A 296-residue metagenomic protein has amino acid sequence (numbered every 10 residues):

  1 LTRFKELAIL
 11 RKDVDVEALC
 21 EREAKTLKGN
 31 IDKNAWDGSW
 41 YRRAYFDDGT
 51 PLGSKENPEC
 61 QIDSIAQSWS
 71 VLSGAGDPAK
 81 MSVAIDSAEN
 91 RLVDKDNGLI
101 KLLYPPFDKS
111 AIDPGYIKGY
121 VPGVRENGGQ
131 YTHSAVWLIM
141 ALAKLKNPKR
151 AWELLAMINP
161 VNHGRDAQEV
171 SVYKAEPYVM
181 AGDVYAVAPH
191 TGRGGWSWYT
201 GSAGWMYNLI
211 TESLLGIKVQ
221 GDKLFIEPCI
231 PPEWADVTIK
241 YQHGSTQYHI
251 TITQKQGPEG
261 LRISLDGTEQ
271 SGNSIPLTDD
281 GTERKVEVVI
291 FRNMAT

Functional and structural regions predicted by a protein language model:
T2-P114, A156, P160-V187: Catalytic cores of carbohydrate-active enzymes
R11-R22, S54-Q61, P122-Q130, L142 (+1 more regions): Alpha-helix capping and helix-loop boundary segments enriched in small/acidic/polar residues
C20-E21, G29, A35-D37, A44 (+5 more regions): Broad hydrophobic/π-residue packing in well-ordered secondary structure
R22, A79, H133, K149 (+1 more regions): Conserved active-site and cofactor/substrate-binding residues in soluble primary-metabolism enzymes
I65, H133-S134: Alpha-helix N-cap/N′ positions at the starts of helices
L72, G76, K101-P105, T132-H133 (+3 more regions): Short C-terminal domain-edge/linker segments immediately following a structured domain
N90-K95, D108, G119-E126, W137-T296: Non-catalytic C-terminal accessory modules of carbohydrate-active enzymes
